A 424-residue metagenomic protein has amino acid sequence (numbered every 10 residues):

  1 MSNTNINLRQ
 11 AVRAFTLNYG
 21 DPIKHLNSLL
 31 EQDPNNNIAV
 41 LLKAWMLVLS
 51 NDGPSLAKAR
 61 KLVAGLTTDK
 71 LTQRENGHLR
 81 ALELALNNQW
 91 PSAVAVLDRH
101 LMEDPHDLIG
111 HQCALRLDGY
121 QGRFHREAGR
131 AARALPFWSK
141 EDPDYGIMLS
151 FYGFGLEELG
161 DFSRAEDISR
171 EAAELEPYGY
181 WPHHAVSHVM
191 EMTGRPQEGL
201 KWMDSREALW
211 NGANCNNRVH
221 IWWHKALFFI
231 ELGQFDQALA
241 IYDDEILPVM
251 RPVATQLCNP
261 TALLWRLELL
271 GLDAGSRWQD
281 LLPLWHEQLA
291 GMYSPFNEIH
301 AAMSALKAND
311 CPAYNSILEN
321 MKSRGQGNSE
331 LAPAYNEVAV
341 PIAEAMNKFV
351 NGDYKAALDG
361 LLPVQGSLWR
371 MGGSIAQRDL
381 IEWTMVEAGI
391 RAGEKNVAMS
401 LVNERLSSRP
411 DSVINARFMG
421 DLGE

Functional and structural regions predicted by a protein language model:
M1-I6, Q10-N35, V40-T72, E83-P91 (+3 more regions): Inter-helical turn/loop elements of alpha-helical hairpins
M1-N3, S316, Q326, A339-E424: C-terminal non-catalytic interaction modules
R9, L42, M46, E75 (+12 more regions): "A position-specific structural signal for the A-helix of alpha-solenoid helical repeats
N27-P34, A64-L71, D98-H106, R133-D142 (+7 more regions): Solenoid-like repeat scaffolds
A39, N76, G110, D144 (+8 more regions): TPR alpha-solenoid repeat register
A132-L232: Internal metal/ion-chelating core segments
N217, W222-H286, E298-H300: A conserved active-site cap/scaffold subdomain adjacent to cofactor or substrate pockets
